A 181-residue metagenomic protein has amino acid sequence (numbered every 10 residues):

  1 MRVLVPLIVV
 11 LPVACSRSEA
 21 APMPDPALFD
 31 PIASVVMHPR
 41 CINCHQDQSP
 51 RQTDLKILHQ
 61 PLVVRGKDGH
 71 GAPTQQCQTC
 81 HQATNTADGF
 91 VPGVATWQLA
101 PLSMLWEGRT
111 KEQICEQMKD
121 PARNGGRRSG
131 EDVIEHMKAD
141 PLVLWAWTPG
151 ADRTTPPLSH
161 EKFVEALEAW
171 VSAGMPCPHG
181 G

Functional and structural regions predicted by a protein language model:
M1-A33, T53, V63-D68, N85-G181: N-terminal export/targeting leaders of redox proteins
A27, P39, A72-Q75, K162: Short, well-structured alpha-helical interface segments that form or flank functional binding sites
P39-Q48, T74-T84: The canonical Cys-X-X-Cys-His
I42-H70: N-terminal, post-signal-peptide region of Sec/Tat-exported proteins
